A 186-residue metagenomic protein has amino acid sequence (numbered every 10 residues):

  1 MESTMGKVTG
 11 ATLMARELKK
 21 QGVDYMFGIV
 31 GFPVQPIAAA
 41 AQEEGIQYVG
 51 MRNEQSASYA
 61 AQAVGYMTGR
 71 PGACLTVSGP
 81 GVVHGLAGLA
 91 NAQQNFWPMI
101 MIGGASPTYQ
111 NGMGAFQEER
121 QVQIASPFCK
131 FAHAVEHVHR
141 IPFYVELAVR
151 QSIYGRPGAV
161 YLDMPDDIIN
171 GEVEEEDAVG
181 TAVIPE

Functional and structural regions predicted by a protein language model:
E2-E186: N-terminal alpha/beta PP-like core and its mobile active-site loop of ThDP/TPP-dependent enzymes
